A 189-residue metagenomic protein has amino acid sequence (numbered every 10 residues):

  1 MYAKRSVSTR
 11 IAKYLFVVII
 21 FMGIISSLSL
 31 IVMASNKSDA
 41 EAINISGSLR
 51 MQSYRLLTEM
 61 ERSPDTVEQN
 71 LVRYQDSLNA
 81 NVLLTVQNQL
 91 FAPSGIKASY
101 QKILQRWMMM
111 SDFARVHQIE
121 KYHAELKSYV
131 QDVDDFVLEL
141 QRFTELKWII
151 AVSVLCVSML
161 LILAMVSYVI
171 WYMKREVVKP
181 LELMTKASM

Functional and structural regions predicted by a protein language model:
A3-T9, I31, S35-S38, F136-E139 (+2 more regions): Juxtamembrane loop-transmembrane helix junctions in multi-pass integral membrane proteins, especially the extracellular
R5-M33: Extreme N-terminal signal-anchor transmembrane helix of membrane signaling/transducer proteins, especially in bacteria
K13-V18, I31, E145-I162: N-terminal membrane-entry
S29-N36, I162-V178: Cytosolic-side ends of inner-membrane transmembrane helices, especially those that anchor bacterial signal-transduction
V32-L57, E68, V72: Juxtamembrane membrane-water interface segments immediately C-terminal to a transmembrane helix
I43, S48, Q52-E59, S99-I150: Extracytoplasmic
E59-F113: Extracytoplasmic ligand-binding sensor domains of the Cache superfamily
E176-M189: Membrane-proximal alpha-helical signal-transduction linkers
